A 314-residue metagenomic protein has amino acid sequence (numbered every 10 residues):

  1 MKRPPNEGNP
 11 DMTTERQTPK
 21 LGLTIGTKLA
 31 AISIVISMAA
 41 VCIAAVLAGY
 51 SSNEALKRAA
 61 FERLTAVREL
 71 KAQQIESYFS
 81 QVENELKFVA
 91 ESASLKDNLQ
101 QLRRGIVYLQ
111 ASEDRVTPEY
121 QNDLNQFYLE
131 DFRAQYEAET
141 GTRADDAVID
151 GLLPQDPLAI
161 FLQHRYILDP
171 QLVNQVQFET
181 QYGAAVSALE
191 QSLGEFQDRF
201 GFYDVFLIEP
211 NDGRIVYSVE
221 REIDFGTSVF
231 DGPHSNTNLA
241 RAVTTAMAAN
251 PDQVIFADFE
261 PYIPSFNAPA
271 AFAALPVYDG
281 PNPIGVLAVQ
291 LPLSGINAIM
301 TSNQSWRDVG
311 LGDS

Functional and structural regions predicted by a protein language model:
M1-M38: Positive-inside N-terminal membrane-insertion signal
L21-G22, E54-L56, A298-S305: Membrane-interface helix-start motif
L23-R58, E62-R63, V67, F161 (+1 more regions): Extreme N-terminal signal-anchor transmembrane helix of membrane signaling/transducer proteins, especially in bacteria
L47-A93, Q100-R103: Juxtamembrane membrane-water interface segments immediately C-terminal to a transmembrane helix
A59-R63, Y78, Q181-A188, G312-D313: Signal-transducing coiled-coil linker helices
N84-F88, S92-K96, D114-H164, E195-I215 (+3 more regions): Short N-terminal helix-loop-first-beta-strand/juxtamembrane motif that initiates sensory/input modules
N98-S112, G280-V289, I299-S314: Membrane-proximal N-terminal soluble sensing/regulatory segments of transmembrane proteins
A159-F161, L172-S294, A298: Extracytoplasmic/periplasmic ligand-binding sensor regions of membrane-associated signaling proteins
